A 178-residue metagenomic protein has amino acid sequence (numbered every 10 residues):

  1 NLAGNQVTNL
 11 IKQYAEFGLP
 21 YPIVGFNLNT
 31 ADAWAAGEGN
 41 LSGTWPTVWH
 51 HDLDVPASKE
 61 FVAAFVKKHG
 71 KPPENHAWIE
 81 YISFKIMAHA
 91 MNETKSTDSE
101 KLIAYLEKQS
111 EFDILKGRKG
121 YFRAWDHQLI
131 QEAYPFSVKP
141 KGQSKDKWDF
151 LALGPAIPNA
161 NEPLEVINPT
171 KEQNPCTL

Functional and structural regions predicted by a protein language model:
N1-L178: Extracytosolic ligand-binding ectodomains
